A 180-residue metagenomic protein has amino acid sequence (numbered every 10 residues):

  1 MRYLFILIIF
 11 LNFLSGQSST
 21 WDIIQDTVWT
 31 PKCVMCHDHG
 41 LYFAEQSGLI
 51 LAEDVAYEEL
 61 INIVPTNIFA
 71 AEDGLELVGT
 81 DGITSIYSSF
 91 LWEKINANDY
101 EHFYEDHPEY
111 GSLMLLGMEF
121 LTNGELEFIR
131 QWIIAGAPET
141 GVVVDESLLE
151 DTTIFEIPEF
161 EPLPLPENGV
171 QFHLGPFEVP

Functional and structural regions predicted by a protein language model:
R2-L4, E139-V143: Short secondary-structure capping/junction motifs at helix and strand boundaries
Y3, Q131, F172-L174: Positively charged, low-complexity intrinsically disordered regions
Y3-G16: Sec-dependent N-terminal signal peptides
I8, L41-F43, P164-P166: A generic structural signal for short, solvent-exposed coil/turn residues that cap or connect secondary-structure
Q17-S18, D22-T30, V34-F120: Solvent-exposed helix-loop boundary motif
L116-G141: Ser/Thr/Pro-rich, low-complexity mucin-like regions that serve as glycosylated stalks/linkers or repetitive adhesive
V142-P180: Solvent-exposed, flexible loop/coil segments flanking beta-strands in beta-rich domains
